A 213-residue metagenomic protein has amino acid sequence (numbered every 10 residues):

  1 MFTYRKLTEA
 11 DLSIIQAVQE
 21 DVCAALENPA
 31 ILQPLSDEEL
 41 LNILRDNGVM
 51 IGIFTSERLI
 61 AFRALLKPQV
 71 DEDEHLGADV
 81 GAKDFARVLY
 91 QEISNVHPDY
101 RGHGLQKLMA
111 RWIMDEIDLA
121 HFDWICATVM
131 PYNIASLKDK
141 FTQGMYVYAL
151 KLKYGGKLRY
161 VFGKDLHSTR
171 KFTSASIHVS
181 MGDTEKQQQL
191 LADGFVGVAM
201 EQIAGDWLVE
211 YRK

Functional and structural regions predicted by a protein language model:
M1-E38, R45-T55, K171-M181: Short amphipathic alpha-helix that is part of the acyltransferase structural core
L40-G52, A61-E72, F195-V198, I203-L208: A short helix-loop-beta-strand connector motif used in the catalytic cores of GNAT acetyltransferases and, in some
R58-I93: Conserved acyl-donor/pantetheine-binding loop and adjacent beta-alpha core of acyl/acetyltransferases and related
V70, T128, F141-V161, V196-A204: Conserved catalytic-core motifs of GNAT/GCN5-like acyltransferases
I93-V96, G102-I117, T142: Conserved acetyl-CoA-binding loop-helix of GNAT-fold acetyltransferases
I117-M130: Conserved GNAT acetyl-CoA-binding A-motif
K153-G182, D206-K213: C-terminal "cap" of GNAT-fold acetyltransferases
